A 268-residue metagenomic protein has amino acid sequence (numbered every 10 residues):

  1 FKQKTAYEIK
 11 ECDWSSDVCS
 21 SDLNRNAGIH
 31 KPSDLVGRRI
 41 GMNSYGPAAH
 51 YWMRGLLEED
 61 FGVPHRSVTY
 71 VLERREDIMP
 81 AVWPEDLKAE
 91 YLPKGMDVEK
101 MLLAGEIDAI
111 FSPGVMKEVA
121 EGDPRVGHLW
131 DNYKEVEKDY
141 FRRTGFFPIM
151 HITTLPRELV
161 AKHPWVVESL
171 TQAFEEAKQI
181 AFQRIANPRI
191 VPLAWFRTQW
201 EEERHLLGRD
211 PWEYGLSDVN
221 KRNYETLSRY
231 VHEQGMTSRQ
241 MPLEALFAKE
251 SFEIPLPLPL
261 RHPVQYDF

Functional and structural regions predicted by a protein language model:
F1-C19: Single conserved hydrophobic/aromatic residue that forms the stacking wall/gate of nucleotide- or nucleobase-binding
S15-R66, Y70-M79: Short, glycine-/small- and polar/acidic-enriched structural segments that line small-molecule recognition paths
S16, F147-H151, D267: His-enriched metal-coordination microenvironments in redox/metal-binding proteins
H30, V71-L103, P242-F252: Short helix-initiation/N-cap motifs at beta->coil->alpha
D34, K100-M101, Y230: Well-formed, non-transmembrane alpha-helical positions, independent of function
A81, E85-A186: Pocket-lining segment of extracytoplasmic ligand-binding domains
T154, L159-E233: Secondary-structure end/capping motifs
H232-F268: Conserved C-terminal helix/tail region of periplasmic/extracytoplasmic solute-binding proteins
